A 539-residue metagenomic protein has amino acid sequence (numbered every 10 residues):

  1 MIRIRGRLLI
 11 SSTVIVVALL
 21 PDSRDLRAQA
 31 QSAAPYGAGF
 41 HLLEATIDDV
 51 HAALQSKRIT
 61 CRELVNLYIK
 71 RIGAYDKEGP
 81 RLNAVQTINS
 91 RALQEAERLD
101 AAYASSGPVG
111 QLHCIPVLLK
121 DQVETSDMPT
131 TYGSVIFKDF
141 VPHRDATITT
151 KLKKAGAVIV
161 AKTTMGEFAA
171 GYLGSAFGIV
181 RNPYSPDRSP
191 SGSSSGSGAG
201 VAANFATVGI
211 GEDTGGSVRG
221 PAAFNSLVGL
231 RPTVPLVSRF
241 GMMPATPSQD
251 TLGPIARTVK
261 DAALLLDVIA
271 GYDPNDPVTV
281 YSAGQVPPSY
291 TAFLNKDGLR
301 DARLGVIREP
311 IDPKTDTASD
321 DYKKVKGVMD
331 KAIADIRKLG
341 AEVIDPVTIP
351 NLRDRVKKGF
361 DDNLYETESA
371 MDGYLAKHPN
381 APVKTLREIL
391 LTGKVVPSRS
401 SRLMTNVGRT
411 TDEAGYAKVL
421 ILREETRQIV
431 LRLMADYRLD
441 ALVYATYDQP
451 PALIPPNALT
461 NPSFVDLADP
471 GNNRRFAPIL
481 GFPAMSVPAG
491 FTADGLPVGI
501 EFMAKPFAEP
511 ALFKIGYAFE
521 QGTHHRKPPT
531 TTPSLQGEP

Functional and structural regions predicted by a protein language model:
M1-S12, R24: Bacterial N-terminal signal peptides that target proteins for export
A18-D25: C-terminal segment of classical bacterial N-terminal signal peptides
Q29-T131, V135-K138, F168-A170, V278-T291 (+2 more regions): Short, well-ordered alpha-helical
L43, V123, P129, Q249-T251 (+2 more regions): Gly/Ser-rich, acidic/histidine-flanked active-site/gating loops
K57, C114, K154, V158-V160 (+3 more regions): Glycine-rich, small-residue loops and helix-cap segments that act as flexible hinges at active-site edges
A74, A203-P310, D330, D335-R337 (+1 more regions): Structural helix-boundary/capping segments
L112-L252, P277-Y281, G305-E309, P313-K314 (+1 more regions): Short glycine/serine-rich loop/turn segments
H113-Y132, F293-D312, L364-Q428, D440 (+1 more regions): Short helix-loop capping/hinge segments that flank enzyme active sites or metal/cofactor-binding pockets
